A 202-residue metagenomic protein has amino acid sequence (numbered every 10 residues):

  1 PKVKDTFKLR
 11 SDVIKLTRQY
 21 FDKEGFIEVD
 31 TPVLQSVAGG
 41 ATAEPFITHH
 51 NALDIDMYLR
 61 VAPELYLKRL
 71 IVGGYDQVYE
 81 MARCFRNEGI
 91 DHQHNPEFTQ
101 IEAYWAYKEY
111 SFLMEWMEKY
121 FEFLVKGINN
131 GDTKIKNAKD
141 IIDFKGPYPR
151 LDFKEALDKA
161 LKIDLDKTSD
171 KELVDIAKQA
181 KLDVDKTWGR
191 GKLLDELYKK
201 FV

Functional and structural regions predicted by a protein language model:
P1-F112, E122, K199: Class II aminoacyl-tRNA synthetase-like tRNA-binding/catalytic domains
D12, F112-E115, L151, T168: Generic recognition of short, well-ordered alpha-helical interface segments
G39-P45, F123-V202: Metal-assisted phosphate- and nucleotidyl-transfer catalytic regions
E118-K119: Short amphipathic alpha-helices in soluble, non-transmembrane regions that often serve as interface/regulatory elements
